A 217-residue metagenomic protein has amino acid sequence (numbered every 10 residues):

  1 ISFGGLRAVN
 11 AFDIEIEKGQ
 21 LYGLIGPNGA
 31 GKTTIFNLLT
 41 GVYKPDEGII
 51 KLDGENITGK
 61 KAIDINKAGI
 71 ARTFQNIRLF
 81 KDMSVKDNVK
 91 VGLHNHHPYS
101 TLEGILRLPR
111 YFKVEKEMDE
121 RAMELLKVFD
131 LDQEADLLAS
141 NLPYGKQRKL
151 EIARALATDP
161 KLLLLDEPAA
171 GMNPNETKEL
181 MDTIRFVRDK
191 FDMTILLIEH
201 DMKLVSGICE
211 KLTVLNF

Functional and structural regions predicted by a protein language model:
I1-F217: Glycine-rich phosphate-binding loops of nucleotide-dependent enzymes
